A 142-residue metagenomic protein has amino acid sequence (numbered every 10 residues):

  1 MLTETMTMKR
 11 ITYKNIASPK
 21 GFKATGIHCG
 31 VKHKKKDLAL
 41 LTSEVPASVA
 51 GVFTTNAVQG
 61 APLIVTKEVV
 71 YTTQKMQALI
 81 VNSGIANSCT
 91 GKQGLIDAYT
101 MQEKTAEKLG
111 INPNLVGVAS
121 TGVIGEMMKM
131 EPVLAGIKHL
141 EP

Functional and structural regions predicted by a protein language model:
L2-V58: N-terminal amphipathic/basic leader segments beginning at the initiator methionine
K34-D37, V58-G60, T73-A78, I111-L115: Short coil/turn connectors at secondary-structure junctions
L41-T42, I80-N82, A119-S120: Short beta-strand segments
V45, E68, G84-A86, T121-V123: Short, ordered loop/turn segments at secondary-structure junctions
V49-K75, K92: Active-site-adjacent loop/helix surface patches within enzyme catalytic domains that shape the substrate-binding cleft
V52, G91-G94, M127-V133: Short acidic, glycine/serine/threonine-rich loops at helix termini
I80-G110: Alpha-helical support elements that line or immediately flank enzyme active sites and cofactor-binding pockets
Y99-T100, K104-P142: Glycine-rich, mobile lid/loop segments that gate access to catalytic sites or pores
